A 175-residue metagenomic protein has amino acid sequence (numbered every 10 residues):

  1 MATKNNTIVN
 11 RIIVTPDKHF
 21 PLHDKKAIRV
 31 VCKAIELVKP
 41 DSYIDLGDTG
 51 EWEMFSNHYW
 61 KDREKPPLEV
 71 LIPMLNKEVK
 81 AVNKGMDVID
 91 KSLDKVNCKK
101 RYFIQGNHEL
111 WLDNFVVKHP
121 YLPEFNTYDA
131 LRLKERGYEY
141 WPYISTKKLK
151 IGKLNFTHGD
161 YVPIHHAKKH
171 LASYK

Functional and structural regions predicted by a protein language model:
M1-D24, R29-K33: Acidic, histidine-bearing metal-coordination/catalytic regions of metal-dependent phosphoesterases
T3, T15, P66-P67, N126-D129 (+1 more regions): Serine/threonine-rich low-complexity intrinsically disordered regions
N6-I8, V38, V96-N97, L149: Short hydrophobic "helix-edge" motifs at membrane interfaces and signal-peptide entry regions
N10-I12, S42, L154: Structural motif
T15-P16, L46, I104-G106, T157-D160 (+1 more regions): Short His-Asn-centered micro-motif
F20-R136: Core catalytic region of metal-dependent phosphoesterases/phosphodiesterases, especially metallo-beta-lactamase-like
W111-K175: Acidic, His/Gly-enriched loop-helix segments that form or flank divalent-metal centers in metallo-dependent hydrolases
